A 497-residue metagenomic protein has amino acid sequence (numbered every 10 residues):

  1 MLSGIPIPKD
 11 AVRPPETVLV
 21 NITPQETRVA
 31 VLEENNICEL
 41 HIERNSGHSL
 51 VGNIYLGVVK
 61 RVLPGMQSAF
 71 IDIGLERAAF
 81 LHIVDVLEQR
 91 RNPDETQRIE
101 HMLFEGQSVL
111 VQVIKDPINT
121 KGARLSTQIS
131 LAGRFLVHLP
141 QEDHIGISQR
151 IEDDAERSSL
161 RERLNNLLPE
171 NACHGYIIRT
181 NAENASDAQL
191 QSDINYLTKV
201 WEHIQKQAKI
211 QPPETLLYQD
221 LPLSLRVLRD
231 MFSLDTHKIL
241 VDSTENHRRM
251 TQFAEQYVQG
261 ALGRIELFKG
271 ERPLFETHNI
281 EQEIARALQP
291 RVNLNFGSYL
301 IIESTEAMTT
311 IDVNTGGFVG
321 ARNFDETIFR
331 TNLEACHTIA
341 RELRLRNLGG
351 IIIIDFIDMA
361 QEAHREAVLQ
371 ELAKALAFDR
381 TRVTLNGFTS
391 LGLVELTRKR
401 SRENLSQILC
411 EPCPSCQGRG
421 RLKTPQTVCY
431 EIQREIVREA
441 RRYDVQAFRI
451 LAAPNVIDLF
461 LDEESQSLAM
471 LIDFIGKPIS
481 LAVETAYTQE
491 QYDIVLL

Functional and structural regions predicted by a protein language model:
M1-S49, L56, K60-R61, V84-N92 (+8 more regions): Intrinsically disordered, low-complexity mixed-charge segments
S3-P8, E16-V18, E39-S49, D94-H101 (+9 more regions): Active-site phosphate-binding and catalytic loops of NTP-dependent enzymes
P14, I42, S46-L63, D94-P117 (+5 more regions): Phosphate-interacting basic helix/loop segments used at nucleotide- and nucleic-acid interfaces
G65-A69, I73, R77-A78, D116-L139 (+3 more regions): Conserved glycine-centered short motifs in functionally critical loops
H82-I83, Q252-Q282, R286, P290 (+1 more regions): Metal-dependent catalytic core segments for phosphate chemistry
E88-R91, T120-L136, A155, E255-L262: A short alpha->loop->secondary-structure connector
E105-V109, P212-P213, L262-R264, M308 (+1 more regions): Loop/turn-to-beta-strand initiation segments
D143-I284, L288, R402-L497: Charged, low-complexity intrinsically disordered tails
